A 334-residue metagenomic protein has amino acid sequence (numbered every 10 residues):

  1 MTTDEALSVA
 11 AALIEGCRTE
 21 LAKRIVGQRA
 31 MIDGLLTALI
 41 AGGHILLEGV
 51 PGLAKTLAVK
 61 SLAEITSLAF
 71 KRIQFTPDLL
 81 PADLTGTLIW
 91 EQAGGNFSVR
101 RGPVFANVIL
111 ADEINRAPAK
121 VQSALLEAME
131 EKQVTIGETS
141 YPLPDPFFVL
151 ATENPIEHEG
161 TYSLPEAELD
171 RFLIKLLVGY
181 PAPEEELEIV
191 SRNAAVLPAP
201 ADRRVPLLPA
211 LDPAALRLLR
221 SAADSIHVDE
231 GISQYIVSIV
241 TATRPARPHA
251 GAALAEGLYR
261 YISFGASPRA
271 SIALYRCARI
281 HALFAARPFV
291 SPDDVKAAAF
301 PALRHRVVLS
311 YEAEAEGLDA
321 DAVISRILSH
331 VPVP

Functional and structural regions predicted by a protein language model:
M1-T3, S8, E15, L218 (+1 more regions): C-terminal engagement/docking regions of AAA+ P-loop ATPases
A6-L53, T241: Pre-Walker A (pre-P-loop) alpha-helix and adjacent loop at the N terminus of AAA/AAA+ ATPase modules, a conserved
D33-T37, W90-L110: Conserved alpha-helical scaffold flanking the Walker A/P-loop in AAA+ ATPase domains
L39-T76, W90: Walker A/P-loop
I45, I109, F147: Conserved beta-strand position immediately N-terminal to the Walker
G49, D112-E113, A124: Walker B catalytic acidic pair
V50, L84, T152: P-loop (Walker A) phosphate-binding loop of NTP-binding proteins
E91-G95, A117, V121, M129-I226 (+1 more regions): Canonical AAA+ ATPase core
